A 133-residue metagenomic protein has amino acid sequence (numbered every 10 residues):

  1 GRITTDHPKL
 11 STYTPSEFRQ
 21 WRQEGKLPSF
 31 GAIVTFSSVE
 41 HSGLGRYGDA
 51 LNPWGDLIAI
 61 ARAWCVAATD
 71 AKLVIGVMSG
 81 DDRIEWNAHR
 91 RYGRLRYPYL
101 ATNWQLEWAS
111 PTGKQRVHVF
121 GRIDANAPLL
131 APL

Functional and structural regions predicted by a protein language model:
G1-Q23: Class I SAM-dependent methyltransferase SAM/SAH-binding core
Q20-V34: A short acidic, Gly/Pro-enriched loop at the edge of an enzyme's catalytic core that lines a small-molecule cofactor
I33-V39, G43: A conserved beta-strand element that flanks and buttresses the S-adenosyl-L-methionine
L44-D56, R83-R91: Short, flexible/disordered intra-domain loops and linkers
A50-K72: A short glycine-rich, Lys/Arg-flanked "PGG" loop and its adjoining helix->strand segment in the class I
A61, E85-A109: Short alpha-helix
G76-G80: Short strand-turn motif at the edge of the Rossmann-like AdoMet-binding core
W108-L133: Core SAM-dependent methyltransferase catalytic element
